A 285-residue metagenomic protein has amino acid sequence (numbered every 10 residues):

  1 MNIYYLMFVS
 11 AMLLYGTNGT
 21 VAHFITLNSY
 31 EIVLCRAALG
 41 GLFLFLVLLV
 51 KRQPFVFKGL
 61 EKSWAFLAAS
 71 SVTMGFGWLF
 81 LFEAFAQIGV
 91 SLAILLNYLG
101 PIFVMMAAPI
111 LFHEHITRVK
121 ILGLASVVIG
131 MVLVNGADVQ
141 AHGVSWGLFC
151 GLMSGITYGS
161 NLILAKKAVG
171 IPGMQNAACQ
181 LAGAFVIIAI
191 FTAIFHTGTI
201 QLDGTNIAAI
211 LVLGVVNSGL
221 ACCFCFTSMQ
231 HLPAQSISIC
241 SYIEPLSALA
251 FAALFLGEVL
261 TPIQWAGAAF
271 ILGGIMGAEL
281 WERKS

Functional and structural regions predicted by a protein language model:
M1-C35, G40, V72, F80 (+1 more regions): Glycine-/small-residue-enriched transmembrane alpha-helix faces in small-molecule transporters and effluxers
M1-L13, G41-A69, F82, I110 (+7 more regions): Membrane-interface interhelical linkers
Y5, L92-L99, L164-F185, S218-L254: Helix-helix packing/entry segments at the starts of transmembrane helices
G16, T20, F45, S71 (+9 more regions): Hydrophobic/small/kink-forming positions within alpha-helical transmembrane segments of polytopic membrane proteins
I25, I32, R36, A84 (+8 more regions): Hydrophobic/aromatic residues within transmembrane alpha-helices of multi-pass small-molecule transporters
E31, A38-L42, F82-H113, S154 (+1 more regions): Specific alpha-helical transmembrane segments that line the substrate/conduction pathway and gating interfaces
L44, L48, A107, I116-G136 (+4 more regions): Hydrophobic transmembrane alpha-helices of multi-pass small-molecule transport proteins
E61, A65, I94-N97, H113-L133 (+3 more regions): Loop-to-transmembrane alpha-helix entry segments
